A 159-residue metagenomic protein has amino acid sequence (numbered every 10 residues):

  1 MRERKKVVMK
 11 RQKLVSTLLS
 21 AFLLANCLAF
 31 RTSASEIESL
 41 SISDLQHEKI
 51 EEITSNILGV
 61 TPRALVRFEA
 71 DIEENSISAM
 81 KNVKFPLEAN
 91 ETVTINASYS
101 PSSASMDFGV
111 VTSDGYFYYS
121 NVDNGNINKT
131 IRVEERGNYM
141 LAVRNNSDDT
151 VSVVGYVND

Functional and structural regions predicted by a protein language model:
M1-E73: N-terminal prepro-regions of secreted/extracellular proteins
E74-L87: Non-catalytic, beta-strand-enriched accessory regions in extracellular/secretory proteins and membrane protein
I77-A79, E91, S102, D123-G125: Residues that act as N-cap/strand-start positions at coil-to-secondary-structure junctions
K81-V83, G125-I131: Short strand-edge motifs at loop-to-beta-strand transitions and within beta-strands of extracellular beta-rich domains
E91-I95, I131-S147: Noncatalytic modules at the cell exterior or secretory-pathway interfaces, chiefly beta-strand-rich lectin/adhesion
S98-S100: Acidic, Ser/Thr
S103-G125: Surface-exposed beta-strand/loop patches in noncatalytic accessory domains and peripheral targeting/linker segments
A104-G109, N145-D159: Edge beta-strands of jelly-roll/beta-sandwich modules across compartments, strongly enriched in secreted/luminal
